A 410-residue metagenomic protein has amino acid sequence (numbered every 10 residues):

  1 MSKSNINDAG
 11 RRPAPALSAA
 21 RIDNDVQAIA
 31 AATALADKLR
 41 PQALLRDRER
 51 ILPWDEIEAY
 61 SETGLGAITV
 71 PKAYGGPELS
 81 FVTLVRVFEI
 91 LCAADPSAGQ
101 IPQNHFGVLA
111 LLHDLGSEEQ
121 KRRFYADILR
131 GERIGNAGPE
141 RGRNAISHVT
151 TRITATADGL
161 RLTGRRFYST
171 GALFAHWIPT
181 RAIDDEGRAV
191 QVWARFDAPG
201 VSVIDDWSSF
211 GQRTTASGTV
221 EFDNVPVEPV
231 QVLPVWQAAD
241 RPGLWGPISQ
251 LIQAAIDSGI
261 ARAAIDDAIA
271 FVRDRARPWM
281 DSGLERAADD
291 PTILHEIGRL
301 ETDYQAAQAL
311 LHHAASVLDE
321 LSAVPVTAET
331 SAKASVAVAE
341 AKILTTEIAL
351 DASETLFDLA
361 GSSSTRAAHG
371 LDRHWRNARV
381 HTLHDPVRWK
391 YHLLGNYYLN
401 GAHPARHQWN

Functional and structural regions predicted by a protein language model:
M1-P102: Amphipathic, small/basic residue-rich leader segments at the start of a protein or domain
A30-T33, G259-R262, G298-Q305, A339 (+2 more regions): Generic structural signal for well-ordered, non-transmembrane alpha-helical segments in soluble/cytosolic regions
L44-D47, Q305-I343, F357-S362: C-terminal helix-coil-helix/basic helical segment that borders enzyme active sites and/or dimer interfaces and provides
D55-E62, I68-T170: Glycine-rich flavin
F167-A172, S249-Q253, H384: Glycine-rich phosphate/pyrophosphate-binding beta-alpha loops
Y168-V203: A short core secondary-structure module
S209-Y304: Glycine-rich beta->alpha junctions and the first turn(s) of the following alpha-helix
D358-N410: Glycine-rich phosphate/cofactor-binding loops in nucleotide/flavin-utilizing enzymes
